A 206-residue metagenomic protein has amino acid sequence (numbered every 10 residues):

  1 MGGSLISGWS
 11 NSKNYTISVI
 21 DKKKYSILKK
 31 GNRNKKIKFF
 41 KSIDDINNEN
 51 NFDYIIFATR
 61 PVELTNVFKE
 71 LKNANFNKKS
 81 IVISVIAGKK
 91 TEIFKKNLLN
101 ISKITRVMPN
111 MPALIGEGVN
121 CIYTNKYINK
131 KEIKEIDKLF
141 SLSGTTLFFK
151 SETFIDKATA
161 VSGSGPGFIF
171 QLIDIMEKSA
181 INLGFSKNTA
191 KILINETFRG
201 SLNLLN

Functional and structural regions predicted by a protein language model:
M1-N50, Y54, E117-G118, I181-L183: NAD(P)+-binding Rossmann beta1-loop-alpha1 motif at the extreme N-terminus of oxidoreductases
G3, S7-N11, K69, N73 (+3 more regions): Short, well-ordered alpha-helices that flank and scaffold nucleotide-derived cofactor binding pockets
I20, I43-I122, K126: Rossmann-like NAD(P)(H) cofactor-binding subdomain of soluble oxidoreductases
I27, I46, L64, S186-L193: Small-residue helix-packing motif on alpha-helices
N32-K38, K78, N100-S102, G144: A short helix-to-beta-strand connector/capping loop
I93, N97-K103, V119-K157, F168-N206: Internal alpha-helical scaffold of NAD(P)-dependent oxidoreductase catalytic cores
G165: Aromatic-residue-lined binding/catalytic grooves and analogous aromatic/hydrophobic interfacial grooves in multimeric
